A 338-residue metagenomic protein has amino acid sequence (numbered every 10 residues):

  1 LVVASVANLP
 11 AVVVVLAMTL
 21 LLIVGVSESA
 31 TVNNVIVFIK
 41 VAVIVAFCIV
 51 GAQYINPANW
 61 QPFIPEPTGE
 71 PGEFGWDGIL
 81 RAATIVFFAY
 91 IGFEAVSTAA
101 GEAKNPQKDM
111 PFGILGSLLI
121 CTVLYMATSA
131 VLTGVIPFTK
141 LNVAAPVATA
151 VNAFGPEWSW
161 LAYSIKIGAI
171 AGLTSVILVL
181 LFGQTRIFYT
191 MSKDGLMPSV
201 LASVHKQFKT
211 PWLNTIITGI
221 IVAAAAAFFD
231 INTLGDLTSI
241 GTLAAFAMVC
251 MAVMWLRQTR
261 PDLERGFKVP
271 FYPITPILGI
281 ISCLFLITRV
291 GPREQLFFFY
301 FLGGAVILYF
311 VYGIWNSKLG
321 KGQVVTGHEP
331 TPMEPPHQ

Functional and structural regions predicted by a protein language model:
L1-A4, S27-V37, A145, S164-A171 (+3 more regions): Transmembrane helix-loop boundary segments of multi-pass membrane transporters
L1-V6, V35-K166: Helix-loop-helix junctions that connect adjacent transmembrane segments in multi-pass membrane transporters
V3-V6, V200-W212, F246-Q295, W315-G322: C-terminal membrane-solvent junction of multi-pass transporters and transport-like membrane proteins
V6-P57, I114-S117, T238-M248, T275 (+1 more regions): Membrane-interface loop-to-helix entry segments
L9-V12, K104-V123, E157-A162, Y189-A227 (+1 more regions): Loop-to-transmembrane helix boundary motifs in multi-pass membrane proteins
P10-V14, G72-V86, A153-L178, P211-A224 (+2 more regions): Select transmembrane alpha-helical segments in multipass membrane proteins
T19-L20, C48, S129-V131, I170 (+4 more regions): Alpha-helical transmembrane segments of multipass membrane proteins
I85, Y90, E94-K104, Y125 (+2 more regions): Membrane-helix boundary/coupling elements in multi-pass transport proteins
